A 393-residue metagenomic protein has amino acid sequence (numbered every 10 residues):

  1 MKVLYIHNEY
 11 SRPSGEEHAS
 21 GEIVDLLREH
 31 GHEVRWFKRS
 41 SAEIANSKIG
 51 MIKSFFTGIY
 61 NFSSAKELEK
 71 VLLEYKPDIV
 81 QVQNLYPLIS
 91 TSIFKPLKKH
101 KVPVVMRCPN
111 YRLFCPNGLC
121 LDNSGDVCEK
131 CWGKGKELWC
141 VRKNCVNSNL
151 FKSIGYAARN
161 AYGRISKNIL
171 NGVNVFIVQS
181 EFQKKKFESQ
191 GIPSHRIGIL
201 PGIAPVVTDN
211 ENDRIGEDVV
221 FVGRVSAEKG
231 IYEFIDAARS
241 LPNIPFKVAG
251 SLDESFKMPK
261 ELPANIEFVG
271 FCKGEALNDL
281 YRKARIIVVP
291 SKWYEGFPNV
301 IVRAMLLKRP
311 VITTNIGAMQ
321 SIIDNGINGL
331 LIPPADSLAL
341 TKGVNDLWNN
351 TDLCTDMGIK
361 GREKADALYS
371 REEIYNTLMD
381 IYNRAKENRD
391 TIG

Functional and structural regions predicted by a protein language model:
E17-H18, E217, R224-S240, S251 (+1 more regions): A conserved mid-protein helix/loop that constitutes part of the nucleotide-sugar donor-binding site
L72, C272, L280-A284: Short alpha-helical donor nucleotide-sugar binding micro-motif in glycosyltransferases
W132-D209: Donor nucleotide-sugar binding/catalytic pocket of nucleotide-sugar-dependent glycosyltransferases
F256-D279: Nucleotide-activated donor-binding/catalytic signature segment of Leloir-type glycosyltransferases, i.e., the conserved
R282-G296, R309: Acidic donor-binding loop of glycosyltransferase active sites
P310-T313, I323: Short hydrophobic beta-strand element within catalytic cores of glycosyltransferases and related nucleotide-activated
N325-G326, L330-S337, D346-T351: Conserved acidic donor-binding segment of nucleotide-sugar-dependent glycosyltransferases
A339, D346, L353-L368, I374-D380: A short, well-ordered alpha-helix in the C-terminal region of glycosyltransferases
